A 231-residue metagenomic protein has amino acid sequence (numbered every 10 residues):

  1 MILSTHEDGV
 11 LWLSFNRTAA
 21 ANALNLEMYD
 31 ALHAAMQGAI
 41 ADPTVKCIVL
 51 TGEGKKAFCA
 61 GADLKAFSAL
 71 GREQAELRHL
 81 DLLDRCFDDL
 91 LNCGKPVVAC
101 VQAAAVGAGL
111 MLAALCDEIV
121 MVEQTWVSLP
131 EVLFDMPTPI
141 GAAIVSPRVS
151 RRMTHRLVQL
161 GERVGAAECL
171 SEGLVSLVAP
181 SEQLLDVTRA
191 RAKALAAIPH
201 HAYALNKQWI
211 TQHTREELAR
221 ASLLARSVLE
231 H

Functional and structural regions predicted by a protein language model:
M1-D8, K55, G161-A167, E182 (+1 more regions): C-terminal alpha-helix plus adjacent terminal tail
M1-T51, D88: Conserved CoA-thioester-binding segment of acyl-CoA-metabolizing enzymes
D8, Y29, L64, L83 (+4 more regions): A general structural signal for well-ordered alpha-helical segments in protein cores
L13, R17, L32, L50 (+5 more regions): Terminal peptide-recognition signature
E27, A31, L82, D89 (+2 more regions): Charged catalytic carboxylate motif
G52-C86, E217: Glycine- (often His-adjacent) and acidic-residue-rich active-site loop that binds/positions the CoA thioester
K55-C59, V106-G107, S128, I210-H213: Short, active-site-adjacent cap segments at secondary-structure transitions
D88-H200: Crotonase-fold acyl-CoA enzyme core
